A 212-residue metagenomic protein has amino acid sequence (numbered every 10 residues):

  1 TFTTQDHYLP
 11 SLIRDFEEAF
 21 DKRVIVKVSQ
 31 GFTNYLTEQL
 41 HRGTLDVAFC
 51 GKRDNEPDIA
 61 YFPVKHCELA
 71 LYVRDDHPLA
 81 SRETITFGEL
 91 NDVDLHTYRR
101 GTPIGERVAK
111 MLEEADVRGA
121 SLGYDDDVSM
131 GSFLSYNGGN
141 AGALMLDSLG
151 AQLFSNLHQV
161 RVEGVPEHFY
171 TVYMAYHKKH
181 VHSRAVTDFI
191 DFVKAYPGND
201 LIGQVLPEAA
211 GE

Functional and structural regions predicted by a protein language model:
T1, V28, V47-K52, V73-R74 (+1 more regions): Short beta-strand elements of ligand-binding domains
T1-F20, N34, E38, V181-R184: N-terminal winged-helix
D6-L9, V93-A115, H182-V186, I190 (+1 more regions): Secondary-structure junction motif
R23-K27, S121: Residues at or immediately flanking beta-strands
F32-L36, H41-L45, C50, G101-V160: Hydrophobic hinge/microswitch elements
I59-L95, K179: Flexible hinge/capping segments at coil-to-helix
A60-A70, G142-S148, S155-T171, K178: Short beta-strand->loop
V160-I202: A late-sequence structural motif
